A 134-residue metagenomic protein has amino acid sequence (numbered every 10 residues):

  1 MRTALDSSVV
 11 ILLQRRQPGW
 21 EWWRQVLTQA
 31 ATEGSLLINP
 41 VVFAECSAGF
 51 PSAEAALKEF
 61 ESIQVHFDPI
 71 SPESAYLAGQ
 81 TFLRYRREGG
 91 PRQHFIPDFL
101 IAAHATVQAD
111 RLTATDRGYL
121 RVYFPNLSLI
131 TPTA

Functional and structural regions predicted by a protein language model:
M1-I38, S47-E59, I130, A134: Short, well-structured N-terminal submotif of metal-dependent ribonuclease cores
R2, Q25, A102-A134: Acidic, PIN/NYN-like endoribonuclease modules and their adjacent C-terminal/linker elements
T3, S35-L37, I63-P69, R111: Short loop->beta-strand "edge-of-pocket" segments that line small-molecule binding or catalytic clefts across diverse
S7, P40, P97-F99, R117: Conserved glycosyltransferase catalytic-site signature
V9, V42-E45, S74, Y119: Short, well-ordered alpha-helical scaffold segment located in the soluble/lumenal catalytic or ligand-binding core
P51-A75: Active-site-proximal, substrate-binding regions of enzyme catalytic domains and RNA-binding/basic surfaces
H66-R111: Active-site neighborhoods of divalent-metal-dependent phosphate/nucleic-acid chemistry enzymes
